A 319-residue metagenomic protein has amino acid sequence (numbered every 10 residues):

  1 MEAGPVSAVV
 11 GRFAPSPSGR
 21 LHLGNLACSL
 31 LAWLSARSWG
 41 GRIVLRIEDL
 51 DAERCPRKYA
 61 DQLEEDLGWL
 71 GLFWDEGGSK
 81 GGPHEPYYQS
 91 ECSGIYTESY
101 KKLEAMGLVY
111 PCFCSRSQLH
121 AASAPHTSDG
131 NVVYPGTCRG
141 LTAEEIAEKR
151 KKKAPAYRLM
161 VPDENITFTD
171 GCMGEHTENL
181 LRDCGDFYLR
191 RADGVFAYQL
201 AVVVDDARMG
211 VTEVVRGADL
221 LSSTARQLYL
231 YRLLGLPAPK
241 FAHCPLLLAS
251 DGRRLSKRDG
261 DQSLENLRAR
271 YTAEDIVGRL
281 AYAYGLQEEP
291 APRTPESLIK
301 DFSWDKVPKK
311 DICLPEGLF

Functional and structural regions predicted by a protein language model:
M1-R20, S38, I43, A147-E148 (+3 more regions): Non-catalytic terminal extensions that flank enzyme cores
E2-S123, T127, A218-D219, S223-L236: N-terminal Rossmann-like or analogous alpha/beta NTP/dinucleotide-binding catalytic cores that position adenine
H22, E85-S90, K151-K153, Q199-V204 (+4 more regions): Noncatalytic linker/hinge segments flanking ATPase motor cores
E48, S79, H243, L267-R268: Sparse recognition of residues in long alpha-helices and their boundaries
K58-A60, E64, G68-H176, D183 (+1 more regions): Active-site neighborhoods of enzyme catalytic cores
K101-A105, A207, R268, A281: Alpha-helix boundary recognition
S117-S256, S263-L267, E316-F319: Active-site cores that bind ATP or allylic diphosphates and position pyrophosphate for catalysis
